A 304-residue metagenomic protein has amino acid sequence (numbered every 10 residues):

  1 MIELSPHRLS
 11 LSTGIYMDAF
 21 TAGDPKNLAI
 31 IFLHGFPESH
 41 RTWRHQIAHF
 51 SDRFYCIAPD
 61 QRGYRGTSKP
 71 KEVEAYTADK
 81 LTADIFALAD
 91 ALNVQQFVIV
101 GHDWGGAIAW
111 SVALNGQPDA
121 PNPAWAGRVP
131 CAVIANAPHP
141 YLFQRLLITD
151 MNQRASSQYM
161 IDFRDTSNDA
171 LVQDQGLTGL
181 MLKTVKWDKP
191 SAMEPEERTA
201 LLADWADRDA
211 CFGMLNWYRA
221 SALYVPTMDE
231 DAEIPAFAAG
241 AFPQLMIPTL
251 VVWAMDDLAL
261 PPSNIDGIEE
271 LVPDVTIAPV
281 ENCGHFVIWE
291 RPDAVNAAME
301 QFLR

Functional and structural regions predicted by a protein language model:
I2-P6, M17, Y64-V100, W104-V275 (+3 more regions): Flexible "cap/lid" subdomain of the alpha/beta-hydrolase fold that forms the substrate-access gate
R8-S10: Residue-level detector of beta-strand face positions
T13-T21: A short loop-to-beta-strand scaffold at the N-terminal edge of the catalytic core in hydrolase folds
F20-S68, L88: Conserved HGGG/HGGXW glycine-rich cap/lid loop of the alpha/beta-hydrolase fold
S39-H40, A107, C283-G284: A short, glycine- and basic residue-enriched loop/turn that sits immediately adjacent to a domain's principal
W43-R44, P261-I265, P292-D293: Conserved strand-to-helix beginnings and helix N-cap segments that scaffold or border functional pockets
C283-P292, N296: Catalytic histidine-centered segment of alpha/beta-hydrolase-like enzymes
A298-R304: C-terminal alpha-helical cap of glycosyltransferases
